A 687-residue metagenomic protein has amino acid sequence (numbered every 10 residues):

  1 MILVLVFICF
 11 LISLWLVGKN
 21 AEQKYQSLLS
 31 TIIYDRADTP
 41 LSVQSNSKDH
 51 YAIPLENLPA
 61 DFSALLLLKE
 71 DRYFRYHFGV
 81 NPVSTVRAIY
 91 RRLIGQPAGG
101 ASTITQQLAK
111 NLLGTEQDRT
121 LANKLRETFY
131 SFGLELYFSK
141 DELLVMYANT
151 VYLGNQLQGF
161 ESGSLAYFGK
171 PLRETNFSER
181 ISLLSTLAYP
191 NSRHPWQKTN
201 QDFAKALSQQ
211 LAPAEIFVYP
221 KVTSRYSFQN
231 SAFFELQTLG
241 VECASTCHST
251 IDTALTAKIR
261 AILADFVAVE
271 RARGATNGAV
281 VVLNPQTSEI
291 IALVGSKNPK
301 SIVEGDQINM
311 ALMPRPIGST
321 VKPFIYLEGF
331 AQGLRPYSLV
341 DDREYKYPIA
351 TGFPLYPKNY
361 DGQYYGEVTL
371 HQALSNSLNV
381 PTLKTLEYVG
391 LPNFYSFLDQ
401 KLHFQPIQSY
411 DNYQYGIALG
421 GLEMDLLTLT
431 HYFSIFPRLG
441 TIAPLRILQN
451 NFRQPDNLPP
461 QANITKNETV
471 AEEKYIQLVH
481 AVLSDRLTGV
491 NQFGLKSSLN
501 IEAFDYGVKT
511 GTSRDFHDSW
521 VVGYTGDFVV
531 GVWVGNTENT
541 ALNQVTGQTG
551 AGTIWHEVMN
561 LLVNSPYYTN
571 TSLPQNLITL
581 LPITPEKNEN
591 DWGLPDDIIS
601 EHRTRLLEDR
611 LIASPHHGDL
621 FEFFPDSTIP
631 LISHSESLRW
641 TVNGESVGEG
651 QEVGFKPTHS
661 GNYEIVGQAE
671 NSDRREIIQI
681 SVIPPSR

Functional and structural regions predicted by a protein language model:
M1-R36: N-terminal type II signal-anchor transmembrane helix that functions as the membrane-insertion/stop-transfer segment
S30-S42, L58, R273-V303, S396-D399 (+1 more regions): A short, well-structured edge-of-sheet supersecondary motif
Y34, P213-A232, P348, P460-T465 (+1 more regions): Soluble, non-transmembrane domains of envelope/secretory-pathway proteins that act on or interact with carbohydrate
A64-L67, D71, I259, S288 (+6 more regions): Active-site SXXK
R75-S84, Q158-E161, E304, F330-A350 (+2 more regions): Short, well-structured active-site flanking segments
R91-D118, Y226-L239, L334-F394, I442 (+1 more regions): Conserved catalytic neighborhood of penicillin-recognizing serine enzymes
P97, A101-A257, A261, F404-Q405 (+2 more regions): Non-catalytic, structured segments within soluble enzyme domains
S249-A272, V280, N284, L293 (+3 more regions): A penicillin-recognizing enzyme superfamily signal
